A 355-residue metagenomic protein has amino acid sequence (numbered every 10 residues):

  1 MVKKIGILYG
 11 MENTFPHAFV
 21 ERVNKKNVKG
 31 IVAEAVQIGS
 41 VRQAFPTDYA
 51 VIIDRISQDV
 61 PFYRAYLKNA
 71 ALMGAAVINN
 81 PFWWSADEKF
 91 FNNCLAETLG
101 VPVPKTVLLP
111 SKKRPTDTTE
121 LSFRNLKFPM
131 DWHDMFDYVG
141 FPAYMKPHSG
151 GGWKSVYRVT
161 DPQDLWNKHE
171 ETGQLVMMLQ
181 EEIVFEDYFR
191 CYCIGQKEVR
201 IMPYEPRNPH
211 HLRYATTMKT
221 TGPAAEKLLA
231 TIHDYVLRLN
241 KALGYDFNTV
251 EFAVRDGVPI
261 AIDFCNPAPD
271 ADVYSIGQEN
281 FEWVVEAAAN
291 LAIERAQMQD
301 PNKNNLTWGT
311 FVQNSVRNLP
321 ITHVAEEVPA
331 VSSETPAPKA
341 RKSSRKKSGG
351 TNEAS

Functional and structural regions predicted by a protein language model:
V2-Y9, A71-G74, F82-F189, G195 (+3 more regions): Active-site nucleotide/adenylate-binding loops and adjacent lid/helix of ATP-dependent enzymes
G10-S122: Conserved N-proximal alpha/beta basic substrate-recognition cap immediately N-terminal to, or forming the N-lobe
E12-N13, Q58-D59, W84, G150-G151 (+4 more regions): Short, solvent-exposed loop/turn segments at secondary-structure junctions
G173-V176, E182-M218, H233-T249, A253-I260 (+1 more regions): Phosphate-binding core of ATP-grasp and ATP-grasp-like enzymes
H211-I260, E286-D300, N304-E327: A long amphipathic alpha-helix within ATP-dependent nucleotide-binding catalytic cores
V273-N280: A short acidic/glycine-rich loop-to-helix N-cap element
S332-S355: Intrinsically disordered, polybasic Lys/Arg-rich low-complexity tracts
